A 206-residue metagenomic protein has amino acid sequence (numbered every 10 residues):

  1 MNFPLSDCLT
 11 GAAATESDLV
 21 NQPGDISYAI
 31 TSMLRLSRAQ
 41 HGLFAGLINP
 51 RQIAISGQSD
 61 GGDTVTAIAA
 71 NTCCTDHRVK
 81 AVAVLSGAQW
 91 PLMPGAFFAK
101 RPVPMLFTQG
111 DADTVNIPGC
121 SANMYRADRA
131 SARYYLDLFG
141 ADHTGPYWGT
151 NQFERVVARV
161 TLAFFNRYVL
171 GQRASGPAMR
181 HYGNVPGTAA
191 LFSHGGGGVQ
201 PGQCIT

Functional and structural regions predicted by a protein language model:
M1-L5: Conserved alpha/beta-hydrolase
A12, G42, G95-P104, P177: Alpha/beta-hydrolase superfamily serine-hydrolase fold, recognizing
A13-S17, M93, T144-R155: Active-site rim elements
A14-P50, A67: Alpha/beta-hydrolase active-site loop
G42, Q52-A54, A81-A83: Residue in the alpha/beta-hydrolase core beta-strand immediately N-terminal to the catalytic nucleophile
G57-G61, V65: Gly/Ala-rich beta-loop-alpha elbow adjacent to hydrolase catalytic centers
C74-T144: The feature captures the conserved acid-bearing segment of alpha/beta-hydrolase catalytic domains
G140, G149-T206: Alpha/beta-hydrolase-fold serine-hydrolase catalytic core, especially in secreted/extracellular enzymes
